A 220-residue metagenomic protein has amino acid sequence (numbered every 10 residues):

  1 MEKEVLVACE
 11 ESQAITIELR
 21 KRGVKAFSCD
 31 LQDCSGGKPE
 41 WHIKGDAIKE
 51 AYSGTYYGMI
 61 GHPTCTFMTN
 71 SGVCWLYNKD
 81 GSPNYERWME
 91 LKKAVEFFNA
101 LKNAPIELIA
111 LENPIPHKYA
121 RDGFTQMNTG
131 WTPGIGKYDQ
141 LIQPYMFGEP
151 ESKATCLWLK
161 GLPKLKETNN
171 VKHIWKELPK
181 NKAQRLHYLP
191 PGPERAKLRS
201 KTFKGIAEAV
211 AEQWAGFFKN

Functional and structural regions predicted by a protein language model:
M1-N220: Conserved active-site and SAM-binding loop architecture of S-adenosyl-L-methionine-dependent nucleic-acid
